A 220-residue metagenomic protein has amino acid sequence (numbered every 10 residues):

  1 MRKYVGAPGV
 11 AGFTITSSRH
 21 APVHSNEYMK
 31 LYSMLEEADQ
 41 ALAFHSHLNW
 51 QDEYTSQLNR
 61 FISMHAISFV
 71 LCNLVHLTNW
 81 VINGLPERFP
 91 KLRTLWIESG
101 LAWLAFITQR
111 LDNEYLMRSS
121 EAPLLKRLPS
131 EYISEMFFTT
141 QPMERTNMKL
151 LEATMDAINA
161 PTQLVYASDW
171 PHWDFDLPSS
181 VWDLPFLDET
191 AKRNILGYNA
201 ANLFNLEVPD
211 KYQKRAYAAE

Functional and structural regions predicted by a protein language model:
M1-H76: Active-site gating/metal-coordination segments in enzymes
M1-Y4, H24-Y28, E53-T55, T108-R110 (+2 more regions): Distinct, well-ordered alpha-helical segments
R2-K3, N83-G84, K91-R93, A102-W103 (+4 more regions): Mid-to-C-terminal alpha-helical segments outside catalytic/metal-binding sites
K3-A7, M34-A38, G84, R88 (+3 more regions): Alpha-helical structural signal in soluble globular domains
A11-I15, L42-F44, T94-W96, M136-T140 (+1 more regions): Hydrophobic faces of well-ordered beta-strands that scaffold small-molecule active sites in alpha/beta enzyme cores
T16-H20, H47-N49, S99-A102, Q141-M143 (+1 more regions): Active-site beta-loop-alpha junctions enriched in small/polar residues
S46-W50, V81-E135: Aromatic-lined glycan-binding groove of carbohydrate-active enzymes
S68-V75, S120-L150: Aromatic-anchored helix/helix-loop segment that forms the rim or "lid" of small-molecule/cofactor binding pockets
